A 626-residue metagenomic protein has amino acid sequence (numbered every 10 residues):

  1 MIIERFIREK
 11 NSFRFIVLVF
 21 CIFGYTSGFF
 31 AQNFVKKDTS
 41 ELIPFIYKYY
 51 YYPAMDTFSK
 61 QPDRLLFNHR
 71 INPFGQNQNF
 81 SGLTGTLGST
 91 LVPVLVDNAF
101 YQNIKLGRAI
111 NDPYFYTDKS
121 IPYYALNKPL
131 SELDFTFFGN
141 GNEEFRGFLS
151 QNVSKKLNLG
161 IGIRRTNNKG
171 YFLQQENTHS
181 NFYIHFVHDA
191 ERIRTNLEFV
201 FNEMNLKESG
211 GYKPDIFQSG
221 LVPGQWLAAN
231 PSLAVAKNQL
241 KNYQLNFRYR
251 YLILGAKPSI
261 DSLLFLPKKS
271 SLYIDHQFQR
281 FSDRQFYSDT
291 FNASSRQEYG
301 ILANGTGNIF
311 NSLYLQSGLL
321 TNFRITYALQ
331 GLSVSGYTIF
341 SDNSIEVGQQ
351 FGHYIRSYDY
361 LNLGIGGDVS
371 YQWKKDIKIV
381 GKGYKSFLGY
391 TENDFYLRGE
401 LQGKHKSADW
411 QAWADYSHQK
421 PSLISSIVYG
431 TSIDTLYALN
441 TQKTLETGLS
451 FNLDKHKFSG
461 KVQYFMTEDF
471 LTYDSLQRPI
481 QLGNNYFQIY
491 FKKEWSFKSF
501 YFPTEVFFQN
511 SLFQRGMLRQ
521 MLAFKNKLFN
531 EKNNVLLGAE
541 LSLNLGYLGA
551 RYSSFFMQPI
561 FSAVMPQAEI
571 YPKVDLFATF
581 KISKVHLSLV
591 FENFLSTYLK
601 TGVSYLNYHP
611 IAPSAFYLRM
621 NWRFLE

Functional and structural regions predicted by a protein language model:
M1-V35, V590, P613-E626: Bacterial Sec-dependent N-terminal signal peptides
R5, L126, L240-S288, L302-E626: Exposed, low-structure sequence patches enriched in small/polar residues
F20, G24-Y25, K169-L173, L388-Y390 (+1 more regions): A generic structural signal for short coil/turn motifs at secondary-structure boundaries
A31-Y243, L252-F265, Q402, K406-S407 (+2 more regions): Membrane-proximal, glycine/serine-rich, low-complexity loop/turn segments characteristic of large bacterial
P113, P129, G141, T166 (+6 more regions): General secondary-structure edge motif
N292-A303: Short coil/linker segments at helix-helix boundaries
